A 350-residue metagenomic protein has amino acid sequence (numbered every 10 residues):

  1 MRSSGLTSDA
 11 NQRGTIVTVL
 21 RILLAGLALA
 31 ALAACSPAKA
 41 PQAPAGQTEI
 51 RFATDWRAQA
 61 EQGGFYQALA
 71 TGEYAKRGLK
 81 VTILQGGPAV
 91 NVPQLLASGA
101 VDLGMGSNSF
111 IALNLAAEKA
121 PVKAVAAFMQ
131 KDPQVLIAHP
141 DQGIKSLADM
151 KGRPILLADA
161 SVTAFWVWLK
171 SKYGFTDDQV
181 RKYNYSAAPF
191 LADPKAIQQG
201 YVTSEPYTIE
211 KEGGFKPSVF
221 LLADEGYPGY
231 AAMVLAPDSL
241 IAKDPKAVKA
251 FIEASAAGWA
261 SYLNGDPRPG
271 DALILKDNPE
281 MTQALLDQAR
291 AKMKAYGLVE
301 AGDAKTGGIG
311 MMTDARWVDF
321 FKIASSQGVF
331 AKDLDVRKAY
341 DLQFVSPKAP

Functional and structural regions predicted by a protein language model:
S4-L24: Bacterial N-terminal signal peptides that target proteins for export
A31-A34: C-terminal motif of bacterial Sec signal peptides marking the signal peptidase cleavage site
S36-A38: Bacterial signal peptide processing site
P41-Y183, A187-T203, F220, P228: Short, glycine-/small- and polar/acidic-enriched structural segments that line small-molecule recognition paths
F128-A138, G214-D244, I252, R290-Y296 (+1 more regions): Periplasmic-binding protein-like
A242-Q327: Secondary-structure end/capping motifs
D314-P350: Conserved C-terminal helix/tail region of periplasmic/extracytoplasmic solute-binding proteins
